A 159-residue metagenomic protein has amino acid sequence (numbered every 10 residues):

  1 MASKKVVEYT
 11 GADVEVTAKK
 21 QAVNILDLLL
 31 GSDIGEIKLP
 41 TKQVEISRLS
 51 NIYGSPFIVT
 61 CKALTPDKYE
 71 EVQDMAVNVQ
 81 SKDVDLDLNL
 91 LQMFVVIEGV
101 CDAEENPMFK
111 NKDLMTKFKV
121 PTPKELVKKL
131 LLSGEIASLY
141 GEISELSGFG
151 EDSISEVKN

Functional and structural regions predicted by a protein language model:
A2-E36, G150-N159: Low-complexity intrinsically disordered segments
A2-K4, N51-N159: Short, surface-exposed, charged amphipathic helix/loop patches that serve as local interaction elements
L30-S50: Short acidic, Pro/Gly- and aromatic-enriched capping/linker segments at domain boundaries
